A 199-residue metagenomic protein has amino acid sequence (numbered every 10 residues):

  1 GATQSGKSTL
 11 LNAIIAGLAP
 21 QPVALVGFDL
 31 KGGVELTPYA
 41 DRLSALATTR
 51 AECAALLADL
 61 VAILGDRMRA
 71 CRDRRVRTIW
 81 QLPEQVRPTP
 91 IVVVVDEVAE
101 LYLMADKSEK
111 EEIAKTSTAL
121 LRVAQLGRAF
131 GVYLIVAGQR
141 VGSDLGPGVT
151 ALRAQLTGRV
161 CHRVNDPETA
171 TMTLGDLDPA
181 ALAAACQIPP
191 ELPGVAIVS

Functional and structural regions predicted by a protein language model:
G1-R77, P88-A183: P-loop NTPase catalytic phosphate-binding loop
P83-Q85, L152, Q187-I188: Replace "in large, NTP-powered and nucleic-acid-processing enzymes" with "in large, NTP-powered factors and other
A184-S199: Conserved AAA+ ATPase small/helical "lid" subdomain
